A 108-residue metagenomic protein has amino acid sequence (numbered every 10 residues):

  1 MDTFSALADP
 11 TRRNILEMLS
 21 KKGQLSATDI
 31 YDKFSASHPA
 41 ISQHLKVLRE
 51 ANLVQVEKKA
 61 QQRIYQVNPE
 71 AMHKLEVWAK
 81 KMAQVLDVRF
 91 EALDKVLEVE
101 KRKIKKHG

Functional and structural regions predicted by a protein language model:
M1, D9-R13: Short alpha-helical elements of helix-turn-helix
F4-S5, I64: Short basic coil micro-motifs at the edges of alpha-helical modules that engage polyanionic partners
S5-A8, E17-K21: Short, locally clustered residues in the helix-turn-helix/winged-helix DNA-binding domain
M18-K21, L25-S26, D32-K33, H38 (+3 more regions): C-terminal regulatory/oligomerization modules of transcriptional regulators
L45-K46: Short, hydrophobic-biased segments on the C-terminal half of alpha helices that form "recognition helices"
K58-I64: Short, Lys/Arg-rich nucleic-acid/phosphate-binding segment
